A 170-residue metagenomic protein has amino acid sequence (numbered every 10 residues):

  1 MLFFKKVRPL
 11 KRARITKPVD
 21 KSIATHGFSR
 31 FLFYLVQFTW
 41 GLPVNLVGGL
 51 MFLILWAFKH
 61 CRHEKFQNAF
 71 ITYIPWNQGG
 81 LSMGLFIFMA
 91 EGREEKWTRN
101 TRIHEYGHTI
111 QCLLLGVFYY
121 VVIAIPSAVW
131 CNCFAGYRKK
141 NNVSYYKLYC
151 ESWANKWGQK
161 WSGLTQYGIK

Functional and structural regions predicted by a protein language model:
L2-I23: Polar/charged low-complexity regulatory segments
D20-C61, I71-N77, E91, Y120-K170: Metalloprotease/metallohydrolase-associated module, dominated by Zn2+-dependent proteases
E64-Q67: Membrane-proximal cytosolic interface modules of multi-pass membrane proteins
A69-T72, H104: Short amphipathic alpha-helical surface micro-motifs
N77-G80, I87-I103, L113: Short pre-active-site segment immediately N-terminal to the catalytic Zn-binding motif
M83, R102-Y106, Y149: Alpha-helical architecture
Y106-I123: Catalytic Zn2+-binding segment of zinc metalloproteases
